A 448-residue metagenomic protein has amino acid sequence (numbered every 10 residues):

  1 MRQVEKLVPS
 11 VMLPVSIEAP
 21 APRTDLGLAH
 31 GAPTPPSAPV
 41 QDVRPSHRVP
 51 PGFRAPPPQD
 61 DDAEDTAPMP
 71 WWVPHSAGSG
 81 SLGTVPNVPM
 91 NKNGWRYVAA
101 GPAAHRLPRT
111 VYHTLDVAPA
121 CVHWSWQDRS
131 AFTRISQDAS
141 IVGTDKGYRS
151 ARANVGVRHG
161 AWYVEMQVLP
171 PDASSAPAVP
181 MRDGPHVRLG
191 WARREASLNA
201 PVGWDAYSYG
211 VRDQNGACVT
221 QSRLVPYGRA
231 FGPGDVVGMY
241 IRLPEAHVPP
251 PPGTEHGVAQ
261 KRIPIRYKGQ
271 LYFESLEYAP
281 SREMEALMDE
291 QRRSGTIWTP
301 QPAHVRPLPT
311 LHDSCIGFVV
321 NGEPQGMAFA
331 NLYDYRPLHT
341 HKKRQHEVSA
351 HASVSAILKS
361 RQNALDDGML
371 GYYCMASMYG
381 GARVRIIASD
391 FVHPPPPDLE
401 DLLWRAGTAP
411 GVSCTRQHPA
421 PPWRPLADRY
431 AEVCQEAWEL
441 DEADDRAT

Functional and structural regions predicted by a protein language model:
M1-T448: PRY/SPRY (B30.2) beta-sandwich protein-interaction domains and their adjacent Ser/Pro/Gly-rich low-complexity linkers
